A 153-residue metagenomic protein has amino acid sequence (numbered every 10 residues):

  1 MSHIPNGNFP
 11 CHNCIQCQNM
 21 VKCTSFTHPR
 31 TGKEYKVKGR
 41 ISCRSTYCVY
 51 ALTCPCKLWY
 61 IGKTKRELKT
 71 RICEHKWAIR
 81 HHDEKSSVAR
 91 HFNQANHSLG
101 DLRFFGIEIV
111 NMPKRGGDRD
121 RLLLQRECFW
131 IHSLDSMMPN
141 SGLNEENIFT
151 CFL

Functional and structural regions predicted by a protein language model:
M1-L153: Charged structural interfaces that engage phosphate-rich ligands and support phosphoryl-transfer chemistry
